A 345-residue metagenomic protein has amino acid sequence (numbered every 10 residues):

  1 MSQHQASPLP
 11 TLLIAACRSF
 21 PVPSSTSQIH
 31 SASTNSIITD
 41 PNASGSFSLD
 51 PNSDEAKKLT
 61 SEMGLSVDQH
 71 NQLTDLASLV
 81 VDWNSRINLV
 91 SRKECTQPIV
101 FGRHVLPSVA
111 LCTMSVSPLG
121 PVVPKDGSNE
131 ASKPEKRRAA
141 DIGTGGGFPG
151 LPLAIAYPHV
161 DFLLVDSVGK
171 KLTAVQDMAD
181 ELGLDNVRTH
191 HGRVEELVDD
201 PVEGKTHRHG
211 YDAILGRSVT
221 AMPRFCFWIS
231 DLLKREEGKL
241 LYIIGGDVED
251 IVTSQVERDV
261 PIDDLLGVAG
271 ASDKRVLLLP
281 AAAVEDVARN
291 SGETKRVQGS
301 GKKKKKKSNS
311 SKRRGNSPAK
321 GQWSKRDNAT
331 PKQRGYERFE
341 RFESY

Functional and structural regions predicted by a protein language model:
Q5-P23, I29-P134, K170, D177-V187: Class I SAM-dependent transferase core
L13, C17-V67, Q72, K125-E130 (+4 more regions): N-terminal plastid-targeting presequences
V80, L153, I244: Residue-level signal for inorganic ion chemistry
I142: Conserved beta-strand/loop positions that form the S-adenosyl-L-methionine
G146-H159: Conserved SAM-binding loop of SAM-dependent methyltransferases across substrates and taxa, primarily the Class I
H159-Y345: S-adenosylmethionine
